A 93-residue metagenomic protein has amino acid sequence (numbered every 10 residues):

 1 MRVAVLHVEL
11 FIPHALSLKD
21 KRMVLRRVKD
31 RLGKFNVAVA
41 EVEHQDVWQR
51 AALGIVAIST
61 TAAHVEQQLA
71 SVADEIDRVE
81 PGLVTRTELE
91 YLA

Functional and structural regions predicted by a protein language model:
V3, E41-T61, L92: Short, charge-patterned binding micro-sites
V3-H14: Short glycine-/aliphatic-rich beta-strand segments at the starts of folded cytosolic domains
F11, G33, V37-E41, L53: Amphipathic alpha-helical assembly/interaction segments
I12-L16, S59-T61: A generic structural motif
K21: C-terminal binding/interaction regions
N36-E43, L83-L89: Short beta-strand elements
A57-A93: C-terminal structural segments of small proteins and small subunits
